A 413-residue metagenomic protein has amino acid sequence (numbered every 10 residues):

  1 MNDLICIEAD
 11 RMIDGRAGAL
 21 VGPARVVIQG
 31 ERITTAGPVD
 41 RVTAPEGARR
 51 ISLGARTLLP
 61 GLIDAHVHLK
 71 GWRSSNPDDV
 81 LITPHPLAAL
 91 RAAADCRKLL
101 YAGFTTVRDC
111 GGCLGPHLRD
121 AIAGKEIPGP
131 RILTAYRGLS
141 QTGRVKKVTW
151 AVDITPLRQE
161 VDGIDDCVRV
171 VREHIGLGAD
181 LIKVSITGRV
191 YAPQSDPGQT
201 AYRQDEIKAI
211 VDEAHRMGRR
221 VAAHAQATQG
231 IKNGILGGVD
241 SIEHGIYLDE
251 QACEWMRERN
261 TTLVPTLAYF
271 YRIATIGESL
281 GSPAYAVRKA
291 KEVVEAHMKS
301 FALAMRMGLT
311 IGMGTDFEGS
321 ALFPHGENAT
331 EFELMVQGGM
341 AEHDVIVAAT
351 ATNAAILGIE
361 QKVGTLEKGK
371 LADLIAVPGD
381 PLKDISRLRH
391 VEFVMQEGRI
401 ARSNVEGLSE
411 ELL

Functional and structural regions predicted by a protein language model:
M1-C6, M12, R16-L59, D78: Histidine-rich, glycine-flanked metal-binding segment
D10, D14, A349, A355 (+1 more regions): C-terminal cap of metal-dependent C-N hydrolases
R56-G124, T142-K147, D205, G234-G237: Metal-associated gating/positioning segment near the N- to mid-region
R73-P77, R119-D120, P193, I231-G237 (+4 more regions): Histidine/acidic-residue-rich catalytic or RNA/ligand-binding cores of hydrolases and nuclease-related proteins
P77-L90, T149-R169, R220: Active-site mouth loops of central-metabolism enzymes
L81, R91-L118, G129-G138, A179-A192 (+3 more regions): Divalent metal-dependent hydrolysis catalytic cores, especially in the metallo-beta-lactamase
D166-L263, S279-L280, K291-I311, Q361: Histidine/acidic residue-rich metal-binding segments in metalloenzymes
R216, Y285, E295-P378: His/Asp/Glu-enriched, well-ordered alpha-helical/loop segment that forms or immediately abuts the divalent-metal
